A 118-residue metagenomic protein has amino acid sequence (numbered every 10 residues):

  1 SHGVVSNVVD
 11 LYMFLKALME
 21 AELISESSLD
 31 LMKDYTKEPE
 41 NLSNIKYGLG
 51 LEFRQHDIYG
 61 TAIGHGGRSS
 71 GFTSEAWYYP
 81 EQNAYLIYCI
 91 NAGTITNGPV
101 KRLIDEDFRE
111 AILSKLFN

Functional and structural regions predicted by a protein language model:
S1-N118: Catalytic loop of the DD-peptidase/beta-lactamase superfamily, centered on the K-T-G motif and neighboring
